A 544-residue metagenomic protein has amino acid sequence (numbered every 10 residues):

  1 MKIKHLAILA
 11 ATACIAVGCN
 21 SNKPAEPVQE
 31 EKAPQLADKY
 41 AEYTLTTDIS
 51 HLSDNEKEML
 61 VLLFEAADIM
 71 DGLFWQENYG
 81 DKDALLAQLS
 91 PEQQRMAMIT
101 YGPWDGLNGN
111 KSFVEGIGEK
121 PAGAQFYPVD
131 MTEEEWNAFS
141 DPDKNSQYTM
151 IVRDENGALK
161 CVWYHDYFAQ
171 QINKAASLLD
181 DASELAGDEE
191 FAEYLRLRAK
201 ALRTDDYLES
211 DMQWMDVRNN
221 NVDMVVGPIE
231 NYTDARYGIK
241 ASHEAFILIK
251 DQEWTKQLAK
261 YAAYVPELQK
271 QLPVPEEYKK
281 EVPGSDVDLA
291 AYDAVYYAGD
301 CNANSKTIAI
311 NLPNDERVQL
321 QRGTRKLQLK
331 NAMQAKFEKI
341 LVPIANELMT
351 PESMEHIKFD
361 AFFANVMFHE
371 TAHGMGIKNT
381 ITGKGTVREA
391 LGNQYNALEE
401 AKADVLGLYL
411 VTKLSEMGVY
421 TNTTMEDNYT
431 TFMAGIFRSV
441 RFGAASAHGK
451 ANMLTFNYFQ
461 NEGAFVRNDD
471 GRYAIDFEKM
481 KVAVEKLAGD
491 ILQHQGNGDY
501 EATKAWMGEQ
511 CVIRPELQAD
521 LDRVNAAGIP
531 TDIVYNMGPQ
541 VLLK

Functional and structural regions predicted by a protein language model:
I15-G18: C-terminal motif of bacterial Sec signal peptides marking the signal peptidase cleavage site
P27-Y194, R198: N-terminal helix-rich structural modules
S53, A361-K378, A403, L408: Active-site recognition of the HExxH zinc-binding catalytic motif
Y164-M354, K358: Contiguous, non-catalytic segments that form substrate-binding/exosite surfaces or channel walls
D188, N396-K413: An active-site-proximal "capping" alpha-helix that borders the catalytic cofactor pocket
I377-A401: Post-HEXXH active-site segment of zinc metalloproteases
L408-T503: Long, well-structured alpha-helical subdomains associated with metal-dependent extracellular/ecto-lumenal hydrolases
A488, L492-K544: Extended, compositionally biased alpha-helical segments that mediate assembly or anchoring
